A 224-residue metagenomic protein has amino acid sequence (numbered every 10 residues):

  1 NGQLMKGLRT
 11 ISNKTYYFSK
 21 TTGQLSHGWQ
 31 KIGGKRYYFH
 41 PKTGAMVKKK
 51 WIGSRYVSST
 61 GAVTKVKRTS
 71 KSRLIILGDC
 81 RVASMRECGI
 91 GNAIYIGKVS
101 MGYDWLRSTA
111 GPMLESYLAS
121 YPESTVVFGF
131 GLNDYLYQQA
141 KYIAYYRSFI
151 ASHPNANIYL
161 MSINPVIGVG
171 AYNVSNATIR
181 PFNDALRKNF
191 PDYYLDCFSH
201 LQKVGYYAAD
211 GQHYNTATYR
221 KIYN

Functional and structural regions predicted by a protein language model:
N1-R68: Extracellular adhesion/carbohydrate-binding repeat motifs centered on closely spaced tryptophans
K71-Y145, I167-A171, A177: Conserved SGNH/GDSL esterase-like catalytic core that processes O-acyl groups on lipids and polysaccharides
S84, N133-Y135, P165-V169, N189 (+1 more regions): Extracellular glycan-modifying ectodomains
A110, Y207-N224: Histidine-centered active-site loop/cap adjacent to the catalytic His in serine esterases/O-acetyl transfer systems
F130, L160-I163: A cross-domain feature marking catalytic cores of carbohydrate-active enzymes and several ubiquitous metabolic/repair
I143-I150, N183: Generic structural signal for well-ordered alpha-helices, preferentially at hydrophobic/aromatic core positions
P154-N157: A short helix->loop->beta-strand "cap" motif at the edges of active sites that frequently abuts
P165-F198, T216: Substrate-gating cap/lid alpha-helix
